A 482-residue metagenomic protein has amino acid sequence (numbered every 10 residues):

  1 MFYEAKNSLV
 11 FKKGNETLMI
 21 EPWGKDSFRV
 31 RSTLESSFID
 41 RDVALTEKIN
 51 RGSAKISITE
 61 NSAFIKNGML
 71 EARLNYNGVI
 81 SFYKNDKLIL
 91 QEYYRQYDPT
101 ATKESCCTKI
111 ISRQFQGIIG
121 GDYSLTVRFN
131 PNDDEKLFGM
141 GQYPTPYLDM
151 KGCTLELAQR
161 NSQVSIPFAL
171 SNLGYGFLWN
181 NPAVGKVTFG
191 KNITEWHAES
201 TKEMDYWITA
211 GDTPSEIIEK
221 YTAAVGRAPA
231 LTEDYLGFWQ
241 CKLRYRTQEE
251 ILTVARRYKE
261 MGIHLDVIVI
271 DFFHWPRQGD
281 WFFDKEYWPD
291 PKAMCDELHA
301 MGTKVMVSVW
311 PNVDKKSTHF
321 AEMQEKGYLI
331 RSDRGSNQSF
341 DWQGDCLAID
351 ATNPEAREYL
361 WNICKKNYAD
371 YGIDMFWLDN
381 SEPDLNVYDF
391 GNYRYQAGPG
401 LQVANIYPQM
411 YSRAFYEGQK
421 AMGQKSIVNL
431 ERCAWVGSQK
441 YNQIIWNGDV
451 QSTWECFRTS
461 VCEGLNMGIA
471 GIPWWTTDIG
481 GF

Functional and structural regions predicted by a protein language model:
M1-Y235, C241-L243, Q248-R256, V267-I270 (+5 more regions): N-terminal accessory segment at the very beginning of proteins
E35, H264-F482: Aromatic- and carboxylate-enriched substrate-binding clefts and catalytic-loop regions of carbohydrate-active enzymes
D86, G139-G141, S162, G176 (+6 more regions): Glycine-centered flexibility motif
G226-P229, K259-G262, G464-N466: Acidic (Asp/Glu)-rich catalytic clusters
L236-G237, W475: Short beta-strands and strand-loop turn motifs
